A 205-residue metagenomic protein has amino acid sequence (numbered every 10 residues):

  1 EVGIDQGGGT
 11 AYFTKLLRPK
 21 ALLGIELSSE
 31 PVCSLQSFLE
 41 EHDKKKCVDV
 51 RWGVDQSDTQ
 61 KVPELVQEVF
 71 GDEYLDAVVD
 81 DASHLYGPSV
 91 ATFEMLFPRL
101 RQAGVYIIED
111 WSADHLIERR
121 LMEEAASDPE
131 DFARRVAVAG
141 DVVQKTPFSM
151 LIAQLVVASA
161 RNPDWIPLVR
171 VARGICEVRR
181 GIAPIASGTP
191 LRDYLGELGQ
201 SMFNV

Functional and structural regions predicted by a protein language model:
E1-V205: S-adenosylmethionine/decaboxylated-SAM
